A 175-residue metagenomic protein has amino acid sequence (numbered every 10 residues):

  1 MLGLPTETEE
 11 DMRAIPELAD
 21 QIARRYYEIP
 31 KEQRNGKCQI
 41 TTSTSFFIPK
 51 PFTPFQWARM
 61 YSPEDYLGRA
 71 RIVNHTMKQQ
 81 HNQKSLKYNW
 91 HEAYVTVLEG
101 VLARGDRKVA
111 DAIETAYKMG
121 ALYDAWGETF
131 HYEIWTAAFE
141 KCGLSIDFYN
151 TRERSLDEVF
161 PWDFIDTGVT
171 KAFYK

Functional and structural regions predicted by a protein language model:
M1-T53, D65-E92: Conserved C-terminal portion of the radical SAM core fold that forms the substrate/S-adenosylmethionine-binding
R13, E17, S62-D65, V97-G105: A broadly tuned preference for mixed-charge, low-complexity surface segments
P54-F55, E158: Short His/Asp/Glu-rich catalytic/ion-coordination signatures at enzyme active sites or charged loops
Q56-S62: Short glycine-enriched, charge-decorated loop/helix-capping segments at active-site entrances that position
Q79-K175: Radical SAM enzyme core and accessory elements
